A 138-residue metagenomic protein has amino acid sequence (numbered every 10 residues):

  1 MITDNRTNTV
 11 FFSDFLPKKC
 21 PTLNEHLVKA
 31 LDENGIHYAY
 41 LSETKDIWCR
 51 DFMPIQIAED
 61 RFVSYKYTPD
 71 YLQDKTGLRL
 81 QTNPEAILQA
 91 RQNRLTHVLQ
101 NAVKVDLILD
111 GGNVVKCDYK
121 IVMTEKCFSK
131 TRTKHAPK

Functional and structural regions predicted by a protein language model:
M1-K138: The feature marks the mature, well-folded catalytic cores of soluble enzymes
